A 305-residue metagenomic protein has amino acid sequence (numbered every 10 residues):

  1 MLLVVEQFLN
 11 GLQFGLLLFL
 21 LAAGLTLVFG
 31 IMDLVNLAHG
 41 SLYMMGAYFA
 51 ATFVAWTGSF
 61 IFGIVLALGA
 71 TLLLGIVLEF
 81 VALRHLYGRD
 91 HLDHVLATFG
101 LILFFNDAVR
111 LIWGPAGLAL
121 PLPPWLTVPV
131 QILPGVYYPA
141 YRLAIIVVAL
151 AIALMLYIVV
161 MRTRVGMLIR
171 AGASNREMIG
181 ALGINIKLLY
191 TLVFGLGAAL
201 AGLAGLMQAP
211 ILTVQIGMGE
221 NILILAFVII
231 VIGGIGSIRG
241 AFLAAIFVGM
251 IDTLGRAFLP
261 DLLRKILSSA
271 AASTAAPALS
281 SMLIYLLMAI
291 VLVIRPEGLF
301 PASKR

Functional and structural regions predicted by a protein language model:
M1-L20, F49, T57-G63, R89-H94 (+6 more regions): Membrane-interfacial amphipathic/re-entrant helices at transmembrane-helix boundaries
L9, I31-V77, V81, L262-A272: Membrane-embedded helix boundary and interhelical linker motif in transport proteins
F14-G15, G135-G217, I238-L243: Helix-loop-helix "hairpin" substructures at the membrane interface of multi-pass membrane proteins
L17-L25, V35-A55, L74, L78 (+6 more regions): Hydrophobic alpha-helical segments within and immediately flanking transmembrane helices of multi-pass membrane proteins
A23-A47, G88-D93, V165-L168, I186 (+4 more regions): Short, non-helical or kinked segments that cap or interrupt transmembrane helices
G58-G69, T191-A201, G205-L206, I211-Y285: Transmembrane alpha-helical segments in multi-pass inner-membrane proteins
G58-L101, A108, L243-V248, D252 (+1 more regions): Alpha-helical transmembrane segments within multi-pass membrane transporters and channels
H85-R162, L189, L254-L283, E297 (+1 more regions): Transmembrane helix-bundle core of multi-pass membrane transporters and related energy-transducing complexes
